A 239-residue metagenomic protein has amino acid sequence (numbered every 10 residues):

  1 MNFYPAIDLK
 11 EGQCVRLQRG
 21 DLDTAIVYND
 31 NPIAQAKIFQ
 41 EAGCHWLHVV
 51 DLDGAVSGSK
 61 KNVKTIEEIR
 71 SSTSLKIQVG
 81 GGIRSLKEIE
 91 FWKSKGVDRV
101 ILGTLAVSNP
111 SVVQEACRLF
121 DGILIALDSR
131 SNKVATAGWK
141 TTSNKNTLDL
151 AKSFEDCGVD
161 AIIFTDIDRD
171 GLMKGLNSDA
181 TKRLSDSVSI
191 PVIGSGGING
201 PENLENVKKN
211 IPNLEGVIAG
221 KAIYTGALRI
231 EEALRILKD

Functional and structural regions predicted by a protein language model:
N2-A6, W46, S74-Q78, D98-I101 (+5 more regions): Structural preference for beta-strand elements that scaffold enzyme active sites
D8, F39, L47, W92 (+5 more regions): Conserved, mostly hydrophobic/aromatic
G12, R19-D23, K93, V97-D170: Conserved anion-binding
W46-K64, T104, F164-M173: Glycine-rich, proline-tolerant flexible connector loops at the mouths of alpha/beta enzymes
D53, K61-R118: Glycine/small-residue-rich loop that forms an oxyanion/phosphate-binding "nest" at active or ligand-binding sites
K60-E67, K140-D149, K174-R183: Charged helix-capping and loop-helix junction motifs
T73, I77-D98, D179-N213, A233: Catalytic cores of alpha/beta
S111-R118, I123, L204-A219, I223-D239: C-terminal helical cap(s) of enzyme catalytic domains, especially alpha/beta-barrels
